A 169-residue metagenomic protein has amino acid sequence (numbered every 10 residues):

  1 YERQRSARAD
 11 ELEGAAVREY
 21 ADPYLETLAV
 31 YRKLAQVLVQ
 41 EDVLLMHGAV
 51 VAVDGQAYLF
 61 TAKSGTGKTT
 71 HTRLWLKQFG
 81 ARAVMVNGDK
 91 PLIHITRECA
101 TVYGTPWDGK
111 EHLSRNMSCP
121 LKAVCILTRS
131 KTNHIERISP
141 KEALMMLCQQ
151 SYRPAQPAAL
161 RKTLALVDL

Functional and structural regions predicted by a protein language model:
Y1-Q4, A9-A21, Q36-V37, H47-A49 (+2 more regions): Glycine-rich, often acidic-flanked micro-motifs that create phosphate/phosphodiester-binding or positioning elements
D22-L45: N-terminal pre-Walker A segment at the start of P-loop NTPase domains
S64: Walker A/P-loop nucleotide-binding motif
K68: Conserved lysine of the Walker
H71-T72: Post-Walker A alpha-helix
